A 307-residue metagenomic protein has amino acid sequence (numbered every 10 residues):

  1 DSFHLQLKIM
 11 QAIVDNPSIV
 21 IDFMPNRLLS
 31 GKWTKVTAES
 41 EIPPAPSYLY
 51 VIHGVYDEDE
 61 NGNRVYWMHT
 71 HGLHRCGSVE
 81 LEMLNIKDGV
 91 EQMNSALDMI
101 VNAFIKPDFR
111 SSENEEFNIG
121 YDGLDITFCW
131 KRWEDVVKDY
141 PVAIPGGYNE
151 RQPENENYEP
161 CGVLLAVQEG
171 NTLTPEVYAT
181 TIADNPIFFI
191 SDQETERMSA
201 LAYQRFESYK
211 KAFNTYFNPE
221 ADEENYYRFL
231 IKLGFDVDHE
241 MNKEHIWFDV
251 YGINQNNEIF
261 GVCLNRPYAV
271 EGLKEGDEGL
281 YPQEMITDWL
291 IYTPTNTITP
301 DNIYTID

Functional and structural regions predicted by a protein language model:
F3-P46: Contiguous hydrophobic, core-forming segments of folded domains
L29-E159, V163: Aromatic/basic-lined ligand-recognition segments that form π-stacking hydrophobic pockets flanked by Lys/Arg to engage
R151-T181: Long, compositionally biased intrinsically disordered terminal regions
T181-E224: Mixed-charge, Lys/Arg-rich low-complexity intrinsically disordered regions
D238-D249: Short coil-to-beta-strand transition motifs
I253-N256: Residue-level recognition of beta-strand microenvironments
E258-Y281: Short solvent-exposed strand/turn elements
D288-D307: Long, low-complexity intrinsically disordered regions
